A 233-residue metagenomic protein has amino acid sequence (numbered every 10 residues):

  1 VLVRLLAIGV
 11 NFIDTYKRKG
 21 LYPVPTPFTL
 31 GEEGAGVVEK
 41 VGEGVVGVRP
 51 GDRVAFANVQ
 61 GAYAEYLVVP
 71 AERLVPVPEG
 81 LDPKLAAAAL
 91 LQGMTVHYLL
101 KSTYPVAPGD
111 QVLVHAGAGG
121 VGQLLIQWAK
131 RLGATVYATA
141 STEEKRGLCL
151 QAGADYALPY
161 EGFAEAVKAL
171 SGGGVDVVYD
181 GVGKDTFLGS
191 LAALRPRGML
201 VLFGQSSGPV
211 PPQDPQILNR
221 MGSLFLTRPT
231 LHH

Functional and structural regions predicted by a protein language model:
V1-A35: N-terminal glycine-rich beta->alpha transition that marks the start or flank of a dinucleotide-binding site
Y16, R53-A116: NAD(P)H dinucleotide-binding glycine-rich loop of Rossmann-like/cofactor-binding domains, especially the beta1-alpha1
A35-V59: A glycine-/small-residue-rich N-terminal strand-loop-strand element that serves as the cofactor-binding glycine loop
T95, V121, D185: Hydrophobic/small residue at the entry helix of a nucleotide-binding pocket
A116-G117, V182: NAD(P)H cofactor-binding loop motif with strongest signal on the N-terminal glycine-rich segment
K130-G189: Adenosine-nucleotide cofactor-binding segment
D185-H233: Glycine-rich phosphate-binding loop and adjacent beta-alpha segment of Rossmann(oid) nucleotide-cofactor-binding
